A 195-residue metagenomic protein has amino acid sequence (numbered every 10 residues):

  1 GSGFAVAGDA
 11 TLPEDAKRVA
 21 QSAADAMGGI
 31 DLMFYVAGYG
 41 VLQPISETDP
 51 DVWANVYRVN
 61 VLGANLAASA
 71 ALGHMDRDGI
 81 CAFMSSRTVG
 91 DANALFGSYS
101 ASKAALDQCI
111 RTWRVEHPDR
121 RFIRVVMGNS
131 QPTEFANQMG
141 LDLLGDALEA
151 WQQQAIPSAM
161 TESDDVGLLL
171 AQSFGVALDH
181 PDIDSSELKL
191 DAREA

Functional and structural regions predicted by a protein language model:
A7-R18, P50: The beta1-alpha1 cofactor-binding region of Rossmann-like NAD(H)/NADP(H)-dependent oxidoreductases
V36-V41: Conserved NAD(P)H cofactor-binding loop of Rossmann-fold oxidoreductase domains
Q43, V126-G140: Short beta-loop-alpha junction of Rossmann-like oxidoreductase domains
P44-I45, V52-A54: Substrate-binding pocket helix/loop in short-chain dehydrogenase/reductase
A68-S69: A short, exposed helix-loop element centered on a Lys and neighboring polar residues
I80-A105, I110-P118, N129-Q131: Catalytic loop of short-chain dehydrogenase/reductase
R124-V126, S130, L143-A195: C-terminal helical subdomain
